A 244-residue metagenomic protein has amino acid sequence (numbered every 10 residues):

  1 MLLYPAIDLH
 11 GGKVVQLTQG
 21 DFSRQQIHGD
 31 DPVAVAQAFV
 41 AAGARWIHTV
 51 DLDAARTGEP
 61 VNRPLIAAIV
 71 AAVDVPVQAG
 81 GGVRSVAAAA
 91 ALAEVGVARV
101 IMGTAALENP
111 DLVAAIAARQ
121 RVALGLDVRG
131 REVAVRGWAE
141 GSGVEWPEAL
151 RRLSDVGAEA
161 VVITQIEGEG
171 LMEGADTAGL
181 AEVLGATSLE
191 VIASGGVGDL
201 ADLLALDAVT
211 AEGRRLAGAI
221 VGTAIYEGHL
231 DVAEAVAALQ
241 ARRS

Functional and structural regions predicted by a protein language model:
L2-A6, W46, D74-Q78, A98-I101 (+5 more regions): Structural preference for beta-strand elements that scaffold enzyme active sites
D8, F39, I47, L92 (+5 more regions): Conserved, mostly hydrophobic/aromatic
G11-S23, V97-E169: Conserved anion-binding
H28-V40, S85-A90, S142-R152: Short, acidic/polar
W46-P64, T104, I163-M172: Glycine-rich, proline-tolerant flexible connector loops at the mouths of alpha/beta enzymes
P60-A67, A139-E148, E173-E182: Charged helix-capping and loop-helix junction motifs
V73-R99, D111, A178-R215, L230 (+1 more regions): Catalytic cores of alpha/beta
D111-I116, V122, D207-G218, T223-S244: C-terminal helical cap(s) of enzyme catalytic domains, especially alpha/beta-barrels
